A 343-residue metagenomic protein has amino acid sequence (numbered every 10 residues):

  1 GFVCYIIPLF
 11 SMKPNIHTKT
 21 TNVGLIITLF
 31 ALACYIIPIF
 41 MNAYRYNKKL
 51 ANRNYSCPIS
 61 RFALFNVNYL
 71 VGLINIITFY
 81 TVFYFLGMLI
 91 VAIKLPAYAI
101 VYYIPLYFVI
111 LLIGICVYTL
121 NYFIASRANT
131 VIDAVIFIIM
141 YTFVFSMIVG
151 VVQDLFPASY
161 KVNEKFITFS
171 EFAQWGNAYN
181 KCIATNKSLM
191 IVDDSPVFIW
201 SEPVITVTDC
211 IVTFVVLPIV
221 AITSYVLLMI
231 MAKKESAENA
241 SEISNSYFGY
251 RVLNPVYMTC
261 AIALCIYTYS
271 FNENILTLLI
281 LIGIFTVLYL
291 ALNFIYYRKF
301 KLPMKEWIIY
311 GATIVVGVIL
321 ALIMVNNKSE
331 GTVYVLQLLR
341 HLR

Functional and structural regions predicted by a protein language model:
F2-K13, F85: Alpha-helical transmembrane segments of multi-pass membrane proteins
F2-Y5, F79-T81, N254-T268, I284-L288 (+1 more regions): Canonical alpha-helical transmembrane segments of integral membrane proteins
I6, T20, T28, V71-F137 (+2 more regions): Secretory targeting signals
F10-T18, M147-N245, A261-E306, V325-R343: Terminal transmembrane helical anchor/hairpin motif
T21-L50: Long, hydrophobic alpha-helical segments
N22-T28, Y102-G114, D209-I219, R251-N254 (+2 more regions): Alpha-helical transmembrane segments of polytopic membrane proteins
M41-I77, A240: Helix-loop-helix units of permease transmembrane domains in multi-pass membrane transporters, especially ABC
D133-F145, L281-F285, M304-V318: Central hydrophobic cores of alpha-helical transmembrane segments in multi-pass integral membrane proteins
